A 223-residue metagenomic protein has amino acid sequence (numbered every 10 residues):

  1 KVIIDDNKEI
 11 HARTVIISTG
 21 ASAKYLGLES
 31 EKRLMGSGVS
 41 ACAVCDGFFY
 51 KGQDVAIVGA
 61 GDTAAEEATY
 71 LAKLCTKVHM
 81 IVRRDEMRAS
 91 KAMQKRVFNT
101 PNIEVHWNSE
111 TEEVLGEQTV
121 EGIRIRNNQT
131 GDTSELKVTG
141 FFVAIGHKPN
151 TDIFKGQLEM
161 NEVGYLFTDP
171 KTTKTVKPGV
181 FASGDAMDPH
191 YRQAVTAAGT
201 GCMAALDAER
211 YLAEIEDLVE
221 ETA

Functional and structural regions predicted by a protein language model:
K1-I4, E9-I10, I17, A72-P170 (+2 more regions): A Rossmann-like FAD-binding core segment of flavoenzymes
S22, G27, K32-F49, I145-Y191 (+2 more regions): FAD-site-proximal beta/loop scaffold in flavoenzymes
S22, T63, E86-M87: Conserved Rossmann-like nucleotide-cofactor binding loop
E29, T69, K95: Active-site phosphate/pyrophosphate- and oxyanion-stabilizing loops and adjacent acidic/basic residues in soluble
Q53-D54, K77: Residues that mark the start of a beta-strand
G59-G61: Glycine-rich Rossmann-fold phosphate-binding loop(s) that bind the pyrophosphate of adenine dinucleotide cofactors
A65-T69, S183-A223: A conserved FAD-binding loop/helix module that cradles the flavin
